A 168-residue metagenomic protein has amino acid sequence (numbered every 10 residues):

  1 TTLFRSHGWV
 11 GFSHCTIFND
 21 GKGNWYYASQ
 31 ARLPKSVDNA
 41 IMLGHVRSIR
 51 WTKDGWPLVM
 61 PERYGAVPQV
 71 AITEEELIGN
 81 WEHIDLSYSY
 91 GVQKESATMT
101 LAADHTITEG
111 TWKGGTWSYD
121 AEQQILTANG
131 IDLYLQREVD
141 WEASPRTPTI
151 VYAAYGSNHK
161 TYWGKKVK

Functional and structural regions predicted by a protein language model:
T1-K168: Carbohydrate-active catalytic/glycan-binding domains of CAZyme proteins, especially the secreted or lumenal ectodomains
